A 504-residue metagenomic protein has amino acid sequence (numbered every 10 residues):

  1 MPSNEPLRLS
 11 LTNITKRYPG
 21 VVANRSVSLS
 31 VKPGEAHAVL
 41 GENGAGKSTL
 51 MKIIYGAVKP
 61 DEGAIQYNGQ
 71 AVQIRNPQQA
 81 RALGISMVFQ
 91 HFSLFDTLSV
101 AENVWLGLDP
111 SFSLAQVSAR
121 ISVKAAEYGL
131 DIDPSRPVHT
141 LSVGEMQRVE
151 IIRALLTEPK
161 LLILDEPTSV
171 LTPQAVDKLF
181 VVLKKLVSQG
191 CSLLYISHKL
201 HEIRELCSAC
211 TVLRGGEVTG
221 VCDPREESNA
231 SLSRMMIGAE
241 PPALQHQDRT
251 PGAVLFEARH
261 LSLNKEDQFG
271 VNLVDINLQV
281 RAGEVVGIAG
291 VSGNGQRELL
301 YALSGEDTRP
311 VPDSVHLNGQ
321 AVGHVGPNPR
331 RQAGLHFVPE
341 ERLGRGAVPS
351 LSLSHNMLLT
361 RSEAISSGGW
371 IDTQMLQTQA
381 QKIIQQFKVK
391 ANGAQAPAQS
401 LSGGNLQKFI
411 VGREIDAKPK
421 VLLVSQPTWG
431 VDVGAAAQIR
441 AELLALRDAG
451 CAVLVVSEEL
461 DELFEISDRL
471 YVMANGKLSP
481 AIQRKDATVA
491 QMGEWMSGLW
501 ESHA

Functional and structural regions predicted by a protein language model:
P2-A504: Glycine-rich phosphate-binding loops of nucleotide-dependent enzymes
